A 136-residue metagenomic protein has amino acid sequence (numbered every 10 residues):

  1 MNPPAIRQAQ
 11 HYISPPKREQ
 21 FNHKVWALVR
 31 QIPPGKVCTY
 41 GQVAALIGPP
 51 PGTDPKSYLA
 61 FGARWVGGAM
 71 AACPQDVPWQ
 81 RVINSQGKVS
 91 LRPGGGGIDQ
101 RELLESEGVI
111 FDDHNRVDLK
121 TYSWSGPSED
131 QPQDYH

Functional and structural regions predicted by a protein language model:
N2-H136: Nucleic acid-binding interface residues in structured DNA/RNA-binding domains, emphasizing the DNA-engaging scaffolds
